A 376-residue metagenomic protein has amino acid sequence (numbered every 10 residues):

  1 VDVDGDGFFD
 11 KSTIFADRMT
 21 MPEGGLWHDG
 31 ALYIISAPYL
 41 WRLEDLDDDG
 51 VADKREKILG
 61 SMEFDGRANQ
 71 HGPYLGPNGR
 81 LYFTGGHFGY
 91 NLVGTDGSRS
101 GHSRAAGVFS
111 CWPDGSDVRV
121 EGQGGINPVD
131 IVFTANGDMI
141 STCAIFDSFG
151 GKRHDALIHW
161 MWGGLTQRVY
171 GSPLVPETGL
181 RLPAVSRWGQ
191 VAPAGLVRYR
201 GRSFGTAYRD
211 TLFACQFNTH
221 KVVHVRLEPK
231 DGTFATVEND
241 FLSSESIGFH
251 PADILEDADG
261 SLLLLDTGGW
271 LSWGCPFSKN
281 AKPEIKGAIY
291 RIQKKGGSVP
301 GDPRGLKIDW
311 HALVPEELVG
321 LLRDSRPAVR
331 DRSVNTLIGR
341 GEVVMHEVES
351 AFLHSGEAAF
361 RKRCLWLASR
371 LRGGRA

Functional and structural regions predicted by a protein language model:
V1-E317, R332, T336-I338: Beta-propeller domains with acidic blade repeats across secreted/periplasmic ectodomains and cytosolic WD/CNH propellers
G7, P113, V343, G356-E357: Alpha-helical structural elements of signaling/regulatory helical domains
H220-H224, D266, M345-V348, L371-G373: Membrane-interface helix-loop junctions at the exits of transmembrane helices
D302-D309, P327-E342, A359-G373: Structural detector for internal amphipathic alpha-helices that build alpha-solenoid repeat scaffolds
H311-G320, G341-H354, R372-A376: Amphipathic alpha-helical scaffolding segments comprising HEAT/armadillo-like alpha-solenoid repeats
G320-A328, L353-A359: Short coil turns that connect the paired helices of HEAT/ARM alpha-solenoid repeats
